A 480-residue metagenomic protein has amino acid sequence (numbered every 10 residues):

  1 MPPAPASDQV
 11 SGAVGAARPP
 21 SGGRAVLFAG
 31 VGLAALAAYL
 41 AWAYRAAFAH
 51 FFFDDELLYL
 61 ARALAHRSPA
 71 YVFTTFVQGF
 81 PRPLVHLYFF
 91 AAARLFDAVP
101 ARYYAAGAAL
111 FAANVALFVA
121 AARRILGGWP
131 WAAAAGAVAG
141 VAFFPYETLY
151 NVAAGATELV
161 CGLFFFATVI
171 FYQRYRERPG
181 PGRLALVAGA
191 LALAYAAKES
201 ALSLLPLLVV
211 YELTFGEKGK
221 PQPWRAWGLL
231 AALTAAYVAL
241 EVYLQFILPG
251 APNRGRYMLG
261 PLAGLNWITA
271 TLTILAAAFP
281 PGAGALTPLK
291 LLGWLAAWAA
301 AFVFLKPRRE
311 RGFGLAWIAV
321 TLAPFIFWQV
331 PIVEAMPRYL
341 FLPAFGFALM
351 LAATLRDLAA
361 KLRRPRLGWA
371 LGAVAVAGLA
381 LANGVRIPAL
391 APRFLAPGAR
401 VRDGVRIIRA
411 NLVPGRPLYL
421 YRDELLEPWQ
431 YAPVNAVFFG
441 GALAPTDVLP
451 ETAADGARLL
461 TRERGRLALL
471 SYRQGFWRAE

Functional and structural regions predicted by a protein language model:
P2-E480: Polytopic membrane enzymes that build or remodel cell-surface glycoconjugates and lipids
